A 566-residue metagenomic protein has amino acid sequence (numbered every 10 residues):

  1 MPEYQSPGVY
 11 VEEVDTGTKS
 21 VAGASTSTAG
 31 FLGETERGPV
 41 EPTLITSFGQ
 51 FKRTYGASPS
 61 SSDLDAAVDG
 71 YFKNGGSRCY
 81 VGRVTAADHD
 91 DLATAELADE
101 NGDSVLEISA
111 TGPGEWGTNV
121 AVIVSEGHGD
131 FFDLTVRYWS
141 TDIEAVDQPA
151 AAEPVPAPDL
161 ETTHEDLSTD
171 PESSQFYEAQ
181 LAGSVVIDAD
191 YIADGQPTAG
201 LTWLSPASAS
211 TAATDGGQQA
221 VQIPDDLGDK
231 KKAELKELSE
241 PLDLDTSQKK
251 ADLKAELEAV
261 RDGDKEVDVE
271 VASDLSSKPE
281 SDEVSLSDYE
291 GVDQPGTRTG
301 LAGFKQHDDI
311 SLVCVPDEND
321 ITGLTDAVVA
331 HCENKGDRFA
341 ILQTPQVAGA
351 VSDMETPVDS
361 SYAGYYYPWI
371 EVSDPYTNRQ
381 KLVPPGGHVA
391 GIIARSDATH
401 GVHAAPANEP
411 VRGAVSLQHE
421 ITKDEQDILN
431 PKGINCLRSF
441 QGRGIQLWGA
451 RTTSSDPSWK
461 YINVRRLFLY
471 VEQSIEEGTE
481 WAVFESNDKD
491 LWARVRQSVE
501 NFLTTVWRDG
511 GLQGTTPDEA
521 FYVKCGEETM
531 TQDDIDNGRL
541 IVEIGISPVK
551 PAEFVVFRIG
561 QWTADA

Functional and structural regions predicted by a protein language model:
M1-E100, L106-T111, G127-D130, R137 (+1 more regions): Structured, hydrophobic secondary-structure cores that serve as assembly/anchoring elements
F48, K232, K250, T297-R298: Residues at or immediately preceding the N-termini of alpha-helices
D91-D99, G114, V120-A121, Q218 (+5 more regions): Intrinsically disordered, low-complexity terminal tails
G102-P224: Extended, Lys/Arg-rich, non-catalytic nucleic-acid recognition/anchoring regions of very large nucleic-acid-interacting
A199-V221, V267-T297: Long, low-complexity, polar/charged, intrinsically disordered or flexibly structured peripheral segments
A220-V269: Basic helix-extension-helix modules of the SAP/HeH family
